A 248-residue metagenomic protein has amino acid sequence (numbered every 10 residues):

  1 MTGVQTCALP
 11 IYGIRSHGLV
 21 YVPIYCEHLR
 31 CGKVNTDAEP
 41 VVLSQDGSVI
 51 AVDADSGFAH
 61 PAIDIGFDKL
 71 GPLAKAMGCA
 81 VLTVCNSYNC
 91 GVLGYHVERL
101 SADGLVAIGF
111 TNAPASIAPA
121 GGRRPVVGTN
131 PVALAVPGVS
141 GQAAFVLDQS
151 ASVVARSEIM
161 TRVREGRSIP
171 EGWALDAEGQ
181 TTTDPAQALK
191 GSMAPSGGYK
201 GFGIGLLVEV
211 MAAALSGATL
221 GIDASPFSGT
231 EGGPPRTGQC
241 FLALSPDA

Functional and structural regions predicted by a protein language model:
T2-L9: Short, small-residue-biased leader/transition segments that mark boundaries at the very start of proteins
A8, V22-E27, D68-G71, E98-S101 (+4 more regions): Predominant activation on well-ordered alpha-helical scaffold segments within soluble catalytic domains
R15-K33, T161-V163, S168-P170, A177: Acidic, glycine/proline-rich low-complexity segments that act as flexible tails and inter-domain linkers
G18-G71: Active-site cofactor/substrate anionic-group-binding motifs, chiefly glycine- and Lys/Arg-rich phosphate-binding loops
V42-D53, D64-A80, L175-K190: Residues forming anionic-ligand binding surfaces in small-molecule and nucleic-acid pockets of primarily soluble enzymes
A51-V139: A generic, well-ordered mixed alpha/beta core segment in the N-terminal half of proteins
S116-A186: Phosphate/diphosphate-binding glycine-rich loops and adjacent basic-rich segments that engage nucleotide
G191-A248: Internal helical hairpin/lid segments
